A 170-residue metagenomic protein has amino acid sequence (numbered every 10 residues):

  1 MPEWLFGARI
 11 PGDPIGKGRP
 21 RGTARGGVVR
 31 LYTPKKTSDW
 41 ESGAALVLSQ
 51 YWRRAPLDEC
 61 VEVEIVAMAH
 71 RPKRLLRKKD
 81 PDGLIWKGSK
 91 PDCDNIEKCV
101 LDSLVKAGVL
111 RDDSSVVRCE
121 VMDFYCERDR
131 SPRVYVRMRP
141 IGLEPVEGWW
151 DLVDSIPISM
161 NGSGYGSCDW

Functional and structural regions predicted by a protein language model:
M1-W170: Acidic, proline/glycine-enriched N-terminal capping motif
